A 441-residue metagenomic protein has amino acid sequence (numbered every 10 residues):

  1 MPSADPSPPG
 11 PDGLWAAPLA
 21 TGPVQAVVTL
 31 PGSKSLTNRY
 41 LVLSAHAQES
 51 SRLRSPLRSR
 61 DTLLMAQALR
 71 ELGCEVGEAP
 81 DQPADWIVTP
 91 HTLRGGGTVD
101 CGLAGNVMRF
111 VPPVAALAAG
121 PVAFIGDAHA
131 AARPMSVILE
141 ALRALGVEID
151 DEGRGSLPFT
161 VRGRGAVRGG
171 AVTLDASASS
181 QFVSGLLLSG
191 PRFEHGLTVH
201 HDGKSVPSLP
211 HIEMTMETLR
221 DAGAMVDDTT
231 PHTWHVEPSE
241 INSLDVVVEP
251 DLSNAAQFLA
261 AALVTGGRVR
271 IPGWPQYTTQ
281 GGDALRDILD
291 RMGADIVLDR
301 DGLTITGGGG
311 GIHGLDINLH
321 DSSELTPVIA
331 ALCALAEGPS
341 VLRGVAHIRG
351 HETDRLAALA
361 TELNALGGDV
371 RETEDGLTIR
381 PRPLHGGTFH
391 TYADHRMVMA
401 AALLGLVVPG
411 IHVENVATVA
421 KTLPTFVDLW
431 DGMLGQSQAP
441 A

Functional and structural regions predicted by a protein language model:
M1-A441: Short, structured segments at the rim of ligand-binding sites
